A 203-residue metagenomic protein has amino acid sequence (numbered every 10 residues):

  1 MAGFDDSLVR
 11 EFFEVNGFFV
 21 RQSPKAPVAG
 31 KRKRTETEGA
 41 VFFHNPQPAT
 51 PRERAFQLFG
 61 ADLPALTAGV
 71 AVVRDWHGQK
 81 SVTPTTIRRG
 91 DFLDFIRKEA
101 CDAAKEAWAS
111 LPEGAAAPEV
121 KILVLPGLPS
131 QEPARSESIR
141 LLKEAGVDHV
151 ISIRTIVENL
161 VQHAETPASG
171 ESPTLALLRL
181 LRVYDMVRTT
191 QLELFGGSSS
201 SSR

Functional and structural regions predicted by a protein language model:
M1-E36, V41-R203: Intrinsically disordered, low-complexity Ser/Thr/Pro/Gly-rich regulatory segments
